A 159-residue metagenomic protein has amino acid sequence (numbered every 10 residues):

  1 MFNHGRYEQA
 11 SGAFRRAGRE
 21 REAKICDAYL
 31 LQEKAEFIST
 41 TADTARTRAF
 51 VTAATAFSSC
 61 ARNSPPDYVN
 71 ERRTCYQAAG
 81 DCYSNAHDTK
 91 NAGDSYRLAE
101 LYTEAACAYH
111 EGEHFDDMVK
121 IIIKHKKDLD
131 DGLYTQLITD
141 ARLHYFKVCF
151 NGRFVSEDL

Functional and structural regions predicted by a protein language model:
M1-L159: Extended alpha-helical assembly domains of large eukaryotic scaffold proteins
